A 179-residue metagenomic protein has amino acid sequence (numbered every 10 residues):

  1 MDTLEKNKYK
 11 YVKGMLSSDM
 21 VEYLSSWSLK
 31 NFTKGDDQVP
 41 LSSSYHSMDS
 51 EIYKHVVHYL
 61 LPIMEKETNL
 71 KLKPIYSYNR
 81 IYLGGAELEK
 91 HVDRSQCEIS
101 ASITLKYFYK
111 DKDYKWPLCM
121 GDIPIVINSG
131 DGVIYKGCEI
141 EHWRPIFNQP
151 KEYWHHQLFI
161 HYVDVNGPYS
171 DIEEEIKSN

Functional and structural regions predicted by a protein language model:
M1-T68: Non-heme Fe(II)/2-oxoglutarate
T3-K6, K73, W154: A short, polar/charged loop/turn motif at coil->beta-strand junctions and beta-hairpin connectors
Y11-V12, K73-P74, I134-Y135, F159: A structural signal for short, well-ordered beta-strand segments and their strand-loop junctions that often border
Y59-I63, Y78, S100: Generic beta-strand or strand-like secondary-structure segments
N69-Y78: A short coil-to-beta-strand element that immediately follows conserved catalytic motifs
I81: Conserved active-site beta-strand element of glycosyltransferases/polysaccharide synthases
G84-W143, W154-L158, V163-S178: Catalytic core of non-heme Fe(II) oxygenases with the double-stranded beta-helix
Q149-K151: Accessory, usually C-terminal, subdomains that scaffold auxiliary metal cofactors
